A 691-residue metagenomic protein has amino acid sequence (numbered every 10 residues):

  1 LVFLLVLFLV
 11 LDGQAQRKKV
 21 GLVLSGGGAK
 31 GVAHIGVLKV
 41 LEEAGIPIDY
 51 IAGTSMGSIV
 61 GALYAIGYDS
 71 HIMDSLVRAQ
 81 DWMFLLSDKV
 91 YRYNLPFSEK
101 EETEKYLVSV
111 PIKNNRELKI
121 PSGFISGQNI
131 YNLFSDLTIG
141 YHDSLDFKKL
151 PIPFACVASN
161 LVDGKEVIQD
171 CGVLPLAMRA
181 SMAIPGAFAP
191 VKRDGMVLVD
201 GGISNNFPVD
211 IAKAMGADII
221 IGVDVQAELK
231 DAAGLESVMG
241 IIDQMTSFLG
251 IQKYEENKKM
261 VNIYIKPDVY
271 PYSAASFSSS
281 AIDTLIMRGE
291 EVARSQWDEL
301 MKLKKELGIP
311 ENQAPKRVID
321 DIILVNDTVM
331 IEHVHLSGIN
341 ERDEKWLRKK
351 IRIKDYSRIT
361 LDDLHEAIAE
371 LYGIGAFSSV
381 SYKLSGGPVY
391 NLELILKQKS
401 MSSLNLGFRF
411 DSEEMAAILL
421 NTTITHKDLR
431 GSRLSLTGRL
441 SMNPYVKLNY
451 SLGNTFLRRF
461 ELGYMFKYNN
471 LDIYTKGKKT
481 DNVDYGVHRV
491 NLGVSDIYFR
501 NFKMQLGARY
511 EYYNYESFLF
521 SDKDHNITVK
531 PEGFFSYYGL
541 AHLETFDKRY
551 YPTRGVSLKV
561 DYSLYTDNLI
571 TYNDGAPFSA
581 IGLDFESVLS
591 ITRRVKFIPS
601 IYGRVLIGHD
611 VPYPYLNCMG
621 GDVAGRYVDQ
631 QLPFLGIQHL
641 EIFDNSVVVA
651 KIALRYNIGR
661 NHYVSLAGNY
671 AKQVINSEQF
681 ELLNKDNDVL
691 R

Functional and structural regions predicted by a protein language model:
L1-K18: Bacterial Sec-dependent N-terminal signal peptides
A15-T54, A62-A369, G373-S385, Q398-K399: Patatin-like phospholipase
G27, G57, M73, G164 (+14 more regions): Buried hydrophobic packing residues in well-ordered domains
Q226-E228, Y270, G659, Y670-I675: Short Gly/Pro-enriched loop/turn and capping motifs at secondary-structure junctions
K230, M301-I319, R439, G555-L558 (+1 more regions): Acidic/histidine-enriched alpha-helical segments
D362, A367, S379-F546, Y550 (+5 more regions): Gram-negative/organellar outer-membrane beta-barrel architecture
S403-F408, Y537-H542, F546-G659: C-terminal outer-membrane beta-barrel translocator/porin domains of Gram-negative envelope proteins and their
Y572-G575, S677-L682: Short glycine/threonine-rich loop-to-helix capping motif typified by GTGT followed within a few residues by an Asp-Pro
